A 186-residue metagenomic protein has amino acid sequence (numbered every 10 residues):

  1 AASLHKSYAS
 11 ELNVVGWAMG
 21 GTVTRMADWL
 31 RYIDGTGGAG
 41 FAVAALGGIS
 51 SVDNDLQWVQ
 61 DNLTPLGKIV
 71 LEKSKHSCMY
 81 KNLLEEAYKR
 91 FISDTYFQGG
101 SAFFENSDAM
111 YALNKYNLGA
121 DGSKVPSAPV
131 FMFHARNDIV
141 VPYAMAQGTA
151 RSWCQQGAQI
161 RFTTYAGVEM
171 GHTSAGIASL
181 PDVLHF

Functional and structural regions predicted by a protein language model:
A1-Y8: Short glycine-enriched nucleophile-adjacent loop and the immediately C-terminal alpha-helix near the catalytic center
A9-T24: A conserved short beta-strand
E11, G122-P126: Extracellular/periplasmic catalytic domains that process cell-envelope and extracellular macromolecules
A18, F131-F133, T163: Hydrophobic/aromatic beta-strand patches that form the interior of the parallel beta-sheet core in alpha/beta enzyme
G20-D121: Accessory cap/linker subdomain of secreted extracellular hydrolases
R31, E105, M110-L113, N137 (+1 more regions): C-terminal catalytic histidine-bearing segment of alpha/beta-hydrolase fold enzymes
V125-P126, V130-D138: Short beta-strand/loop motif that positions the catalytic acidic residue of the alpha/beta-hydrolase fold
